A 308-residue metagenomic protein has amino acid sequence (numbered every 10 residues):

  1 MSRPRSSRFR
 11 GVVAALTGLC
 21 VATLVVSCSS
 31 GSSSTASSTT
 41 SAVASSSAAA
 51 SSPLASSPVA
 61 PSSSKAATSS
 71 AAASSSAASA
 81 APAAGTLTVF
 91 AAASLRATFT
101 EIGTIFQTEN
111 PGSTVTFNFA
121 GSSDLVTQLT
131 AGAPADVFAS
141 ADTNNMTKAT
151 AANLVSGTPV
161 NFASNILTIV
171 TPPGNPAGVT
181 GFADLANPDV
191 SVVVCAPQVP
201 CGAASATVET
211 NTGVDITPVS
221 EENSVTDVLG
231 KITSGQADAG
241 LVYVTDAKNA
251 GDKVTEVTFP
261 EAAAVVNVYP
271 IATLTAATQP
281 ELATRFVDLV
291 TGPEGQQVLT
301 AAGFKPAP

Functional and structural regions predicted by a protein language model:
S2-S7, G11, C20, S29-P61 (+7 more regions): Exported/periplasmic ABC-transporter solute-binding proteins
A15-V25: Bacterial N-terminal signal peptides
G112, P134-A135, A237: Short, high-confidence coil segments that cap the C-terminus of an alpha-helix and link into the following beta-strand
D136-S140: Periplasmic-binding protein-like
L154: Active-site surface patch of divalent metal-dependent phosphodiester/phosphate bond hydrolases
I166: PIN/NYN-family metal-dependent endoribonuclease catalytic core
